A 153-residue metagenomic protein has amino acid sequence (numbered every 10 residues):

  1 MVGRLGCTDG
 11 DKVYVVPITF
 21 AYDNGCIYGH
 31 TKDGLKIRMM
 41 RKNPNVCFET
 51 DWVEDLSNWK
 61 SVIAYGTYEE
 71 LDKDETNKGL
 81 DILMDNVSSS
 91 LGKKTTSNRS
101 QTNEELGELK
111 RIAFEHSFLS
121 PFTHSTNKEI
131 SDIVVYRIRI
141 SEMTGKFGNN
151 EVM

Functional and structural regions predicted by a protein language model:
M1-K32, F48-E49: Short beta-strand segments
V2, N43-N45, I133: Short, surface-exposed beta-edge/turn micro-motifs
C7-D9, W52, R139-E142: Short, structured patches in soluble enzyme cores that scaffold and shape functional sites
V15-P17, N45, I63, V135: Broad gene-expression machinery/nucleic-acid interaction feature
K32, K42-D51, N58-E69: Active-site-adjacent structural patch at catalytic or cofactor/ligand-binding sites
M39: A short macromolecule-binding patch
L56-M153: Charged, gly/pro-rich active-site loop segments
